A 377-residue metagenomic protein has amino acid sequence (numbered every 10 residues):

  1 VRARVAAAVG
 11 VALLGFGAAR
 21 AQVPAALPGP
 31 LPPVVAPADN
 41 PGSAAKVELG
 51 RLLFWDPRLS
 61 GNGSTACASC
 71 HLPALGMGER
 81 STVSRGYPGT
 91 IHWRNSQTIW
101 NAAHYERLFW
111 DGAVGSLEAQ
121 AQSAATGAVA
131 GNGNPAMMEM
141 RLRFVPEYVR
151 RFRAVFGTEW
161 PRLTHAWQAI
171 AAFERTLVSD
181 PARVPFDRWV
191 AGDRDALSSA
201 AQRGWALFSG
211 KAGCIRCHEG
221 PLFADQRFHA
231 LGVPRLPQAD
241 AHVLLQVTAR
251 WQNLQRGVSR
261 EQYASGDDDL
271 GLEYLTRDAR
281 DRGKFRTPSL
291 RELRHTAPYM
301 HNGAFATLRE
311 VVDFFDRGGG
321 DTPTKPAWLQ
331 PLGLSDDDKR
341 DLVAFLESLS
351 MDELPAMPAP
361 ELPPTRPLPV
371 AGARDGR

Functional and structural regions predicted by a protein language model:
R2-R4: Positively charged n-region of N-terminal signal peptides that target proteins for export
A6-G15: Bacterial N-terminal signal peptides
Q22-S123, P185-F305, E310-D313, G320-T322 (+1 more regions): Short glycine/threonine-rich turn/loop motifs
W110, G131, R141, V145 (+4 more regions): Short capping loops/turns at secondary-structure boundaries
A125-V129: Class I S-adenosyl-L-methionine-dependent methyltransferase module
A130, Y148, T176-W189, R194-L197: Short His/Asp/Glu-rich catalytic/ion-coordination signatures at enzyme active sites or charged loops
P135-P181, G266-T276, G283-P288, R294 (+1 more regions): C-terminal capping alpha-helices of c-type cytochrome domains
